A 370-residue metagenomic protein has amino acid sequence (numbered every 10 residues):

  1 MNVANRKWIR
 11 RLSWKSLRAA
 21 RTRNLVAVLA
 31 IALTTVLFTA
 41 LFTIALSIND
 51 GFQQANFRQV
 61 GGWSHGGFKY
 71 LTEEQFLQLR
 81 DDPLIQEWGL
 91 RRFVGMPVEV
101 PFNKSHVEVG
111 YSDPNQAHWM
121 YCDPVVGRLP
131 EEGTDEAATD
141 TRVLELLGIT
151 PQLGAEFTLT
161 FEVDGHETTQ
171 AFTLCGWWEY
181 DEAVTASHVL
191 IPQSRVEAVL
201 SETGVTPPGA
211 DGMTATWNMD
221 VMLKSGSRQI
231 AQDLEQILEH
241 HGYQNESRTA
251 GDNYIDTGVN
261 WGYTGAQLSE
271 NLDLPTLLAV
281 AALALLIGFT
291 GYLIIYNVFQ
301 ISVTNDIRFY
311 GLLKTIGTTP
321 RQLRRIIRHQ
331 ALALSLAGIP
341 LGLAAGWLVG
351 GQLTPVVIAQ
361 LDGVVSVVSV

Functional and structural regions predicted by a protein language model:
M1-T39, N49, R328: N-terminal Sec/SRP start-transfer signal
S13, L17, V36, A40 (+7 more regions): Juxtamembrane interface helices immediately C-terminal to a transmembrane segment
W14-T22, R321-G342, G346, G350: Alpha-helical transmembrane segments of multi-pass membrane proteins
A32-T39, T43, A284, G291 (+3 more regions): Small-residue faces within membrane-embedded alpha-helices
L46, Y296-I301, R308, L332-S366 (+1 more regions): Small-residue-rich transmembrane alpha-helices
L46-Q267: Basic-flanked hydrophobic alpha-helices used for secretion and membrane insertion
E270-I287: N-terminal membrane-entry
T290-L334: Interfacial "coupling" helices/loops that link adjacent transmembrane helices in transporter permeases
